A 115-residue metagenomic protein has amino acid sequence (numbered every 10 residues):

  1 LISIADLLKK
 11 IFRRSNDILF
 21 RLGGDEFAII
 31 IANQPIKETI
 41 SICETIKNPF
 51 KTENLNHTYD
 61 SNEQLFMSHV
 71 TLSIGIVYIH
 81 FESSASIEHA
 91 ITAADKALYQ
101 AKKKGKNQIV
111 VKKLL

Functional and structural regions predicted by a protein language model:
L1, L7-L8, G23-G24, A28: Catalytic-site-adjacent helices and loops of nucleotide signaling machinery
I4-K9, E38-S61, A93-D95: Alpha-helical scaffold within the catalytic cores of cyclic-nucleotide enzymes
R13-R14: A short hydrophobic alpha-helix cap/turn motif
I18-R21: A short pre-motif secondary-structure segment
F27, N33, K51: Conserved catalytic/coupling elements of P-loop NTPase cores
A28, G75-I76: Short aromatic/hydrophobic contact patches that present stacked aromatics for nucleic-acid/ligand binding
A32, I36-I40, L65-F66, V77-K113: Catalytic-core segments of nucleotide cyclases and related cyclic-nucleotide turnover enzymes
S68-S73: PAS and PAS-like sensory/regulatory domains
